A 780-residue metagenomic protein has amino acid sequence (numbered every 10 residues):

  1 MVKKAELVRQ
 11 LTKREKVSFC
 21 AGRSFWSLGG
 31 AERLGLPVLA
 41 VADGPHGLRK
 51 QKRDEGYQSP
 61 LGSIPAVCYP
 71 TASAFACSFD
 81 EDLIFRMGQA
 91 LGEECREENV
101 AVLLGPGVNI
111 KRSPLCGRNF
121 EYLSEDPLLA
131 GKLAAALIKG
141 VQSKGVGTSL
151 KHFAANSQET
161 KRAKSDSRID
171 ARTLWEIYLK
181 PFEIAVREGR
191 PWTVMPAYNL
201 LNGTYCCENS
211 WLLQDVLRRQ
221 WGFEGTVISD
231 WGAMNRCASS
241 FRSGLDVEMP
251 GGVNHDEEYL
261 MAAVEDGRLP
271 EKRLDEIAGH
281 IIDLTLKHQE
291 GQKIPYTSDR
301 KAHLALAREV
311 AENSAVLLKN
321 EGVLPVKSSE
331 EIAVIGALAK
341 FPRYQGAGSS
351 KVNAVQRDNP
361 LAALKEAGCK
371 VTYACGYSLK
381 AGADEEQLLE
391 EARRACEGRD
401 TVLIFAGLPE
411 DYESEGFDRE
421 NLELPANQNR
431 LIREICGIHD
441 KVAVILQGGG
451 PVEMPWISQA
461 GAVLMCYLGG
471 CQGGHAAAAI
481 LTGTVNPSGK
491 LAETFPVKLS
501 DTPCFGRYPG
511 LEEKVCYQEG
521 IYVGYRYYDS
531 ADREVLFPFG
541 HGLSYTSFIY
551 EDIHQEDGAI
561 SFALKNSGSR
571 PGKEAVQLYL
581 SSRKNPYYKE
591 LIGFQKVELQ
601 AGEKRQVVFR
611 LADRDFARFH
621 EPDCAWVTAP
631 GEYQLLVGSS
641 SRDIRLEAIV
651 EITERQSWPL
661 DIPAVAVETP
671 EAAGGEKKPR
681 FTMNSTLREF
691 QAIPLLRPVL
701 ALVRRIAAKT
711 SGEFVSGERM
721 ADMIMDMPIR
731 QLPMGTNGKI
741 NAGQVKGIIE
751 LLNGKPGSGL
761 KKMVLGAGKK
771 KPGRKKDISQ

Functional and structural regions predicted by a protein language model:
M1-R618, P630-V637, S641, P772-R774 (+1 more regions): Glycoside hydrolase catalytic-domain context in secreted enzymes
N359, T686, P728: Residue-level signal for threonine
D613-D661: Terminal connector regions
T653-I706: Charged, amphipathic alpha-helical linkers/stalks
A707-A708, E713-I740: Compact, charge-rich alpha-helical regulatory domains located at protein termini
G717-E718, M734-Q780: C-terminal amphipathic alpha-helical interaction region
